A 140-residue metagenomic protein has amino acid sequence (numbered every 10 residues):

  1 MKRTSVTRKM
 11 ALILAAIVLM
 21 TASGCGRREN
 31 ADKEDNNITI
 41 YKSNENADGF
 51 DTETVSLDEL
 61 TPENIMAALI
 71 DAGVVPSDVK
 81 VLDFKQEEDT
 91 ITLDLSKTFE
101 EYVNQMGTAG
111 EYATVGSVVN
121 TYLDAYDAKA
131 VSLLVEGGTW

Functional and structural regions predicted by a protein language model:
K2-L14, G24-W140: Bimodal "functional hotspot" detector
V18-M20: Hydrophobic core
